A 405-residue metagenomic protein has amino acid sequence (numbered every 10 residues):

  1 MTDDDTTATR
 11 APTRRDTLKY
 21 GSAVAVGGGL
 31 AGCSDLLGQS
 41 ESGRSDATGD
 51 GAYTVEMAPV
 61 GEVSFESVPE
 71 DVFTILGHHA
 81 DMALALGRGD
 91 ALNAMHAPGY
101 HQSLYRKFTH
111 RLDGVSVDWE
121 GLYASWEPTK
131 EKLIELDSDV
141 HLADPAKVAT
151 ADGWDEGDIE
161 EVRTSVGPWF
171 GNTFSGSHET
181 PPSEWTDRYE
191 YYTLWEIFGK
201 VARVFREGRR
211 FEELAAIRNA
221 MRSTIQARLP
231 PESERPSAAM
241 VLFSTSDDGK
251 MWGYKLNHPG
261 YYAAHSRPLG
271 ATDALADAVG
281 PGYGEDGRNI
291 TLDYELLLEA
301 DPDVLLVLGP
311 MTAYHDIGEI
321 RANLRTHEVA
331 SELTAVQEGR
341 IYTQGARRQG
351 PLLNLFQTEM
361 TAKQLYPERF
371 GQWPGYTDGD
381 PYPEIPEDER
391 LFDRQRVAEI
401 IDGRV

Functional and structural regions predicted by a protein language model:
M1-Y53, G379, E389-V405: Haloarchaeal acidic low-complexity proteome signature biased toward cell-envelope/secretome components but also
E41-M82: Extracytoplasmic low-complexity, Pro/Thr/Ser/Ala/Gly-rich segments that lie immediately after a secretion/anchoring
E62, D158-K250, Q344-R404: Extracytoplasmic substrate-binding proteins
D71, I75-W154, D158-P168, A271-D277 (+1 more regions): A short, structured surface patch at a secondary-structure boundary
G77-D81, P98-H101, H141, A146-A151 (+4 more regions): Solvent-exposed loop/turn segments at secondary-structure junctions within structured extracellular/periplasmic domains
K130-A146, D293-P310: Proline-aspartate-enriched helix->loop->beta-strand connector
W252-R288: Alpha-helical, coiled-coil/dimerization segments enriched in small aliphatic residues
G253, Y314-H327: Short, surface-exposed loop/helix-turn segments at secondary-structure junctions that function as lids/hinges flanking
